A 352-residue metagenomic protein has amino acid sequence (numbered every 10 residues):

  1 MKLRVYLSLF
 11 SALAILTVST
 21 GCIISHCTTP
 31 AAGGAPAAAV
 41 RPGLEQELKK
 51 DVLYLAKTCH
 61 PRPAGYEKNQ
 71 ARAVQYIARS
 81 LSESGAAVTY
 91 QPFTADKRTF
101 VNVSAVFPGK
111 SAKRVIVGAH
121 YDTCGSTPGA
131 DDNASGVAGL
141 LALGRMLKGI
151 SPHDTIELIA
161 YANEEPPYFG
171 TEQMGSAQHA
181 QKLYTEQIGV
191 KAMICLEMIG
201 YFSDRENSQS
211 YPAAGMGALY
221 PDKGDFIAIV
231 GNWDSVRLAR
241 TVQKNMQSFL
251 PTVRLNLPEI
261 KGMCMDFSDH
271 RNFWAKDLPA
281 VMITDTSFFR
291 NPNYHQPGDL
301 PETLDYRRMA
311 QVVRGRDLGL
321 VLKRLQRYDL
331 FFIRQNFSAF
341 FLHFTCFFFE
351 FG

Functional and structural regions predicted by a protein language model:
M1-I15: N-terminal Sec-pathway targeting helices
C22-R72, S84, D122, F289-D299: N-terminal capping segment at the start of a domain
A35-P42, T58-K68, Q91-T94, T123-N133 (+5 more regions): Second-shell loop/turn segments in exported
G43, E47-K50, Y54, K68 (+12 more regions): Extracytoplasmic/secreted proteins, especially bacterial periplasmic and envelope-associated proteins
L53-K110, R254-N256: A non-catalytic alpha/beta surface segment that caps or lines the substrate-entry region of metallo-dependent hydrolase
C124-R237, M265: Acidic/histidine-rich catalytic neighborhood of metal-dependent amide-processing enzymes
A192, D204-R327: Active-site-adjacent substrate-binding region of metalloamidase/peptidase-like peptide-processing proteins
